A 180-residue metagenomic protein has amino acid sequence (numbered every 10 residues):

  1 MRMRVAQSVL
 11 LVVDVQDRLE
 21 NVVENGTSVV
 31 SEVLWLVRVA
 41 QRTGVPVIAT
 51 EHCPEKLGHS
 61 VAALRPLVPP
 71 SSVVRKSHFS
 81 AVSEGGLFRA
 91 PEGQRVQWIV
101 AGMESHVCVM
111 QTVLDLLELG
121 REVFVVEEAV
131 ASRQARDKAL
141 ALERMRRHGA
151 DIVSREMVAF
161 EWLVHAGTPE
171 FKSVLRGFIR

Functional and structural regions predicted by a protein language model:
R2-V9, T43, K56-R180: Active-site-adjacent betaalpha module
V5-S8, V23-P54: A short alpha/beta connector and helix-capping loop motif
V15, A49-H52, G102, E127: A cross-domain feature marking catalytic cores of carbohydrate-active enzymes and several ubiquitous metabolic/repair
D17-N21: Short acidic, Gly/Ser-rich segments with clustered Asp/Glu that frequently serve as metal-coordination loops in enzyme
